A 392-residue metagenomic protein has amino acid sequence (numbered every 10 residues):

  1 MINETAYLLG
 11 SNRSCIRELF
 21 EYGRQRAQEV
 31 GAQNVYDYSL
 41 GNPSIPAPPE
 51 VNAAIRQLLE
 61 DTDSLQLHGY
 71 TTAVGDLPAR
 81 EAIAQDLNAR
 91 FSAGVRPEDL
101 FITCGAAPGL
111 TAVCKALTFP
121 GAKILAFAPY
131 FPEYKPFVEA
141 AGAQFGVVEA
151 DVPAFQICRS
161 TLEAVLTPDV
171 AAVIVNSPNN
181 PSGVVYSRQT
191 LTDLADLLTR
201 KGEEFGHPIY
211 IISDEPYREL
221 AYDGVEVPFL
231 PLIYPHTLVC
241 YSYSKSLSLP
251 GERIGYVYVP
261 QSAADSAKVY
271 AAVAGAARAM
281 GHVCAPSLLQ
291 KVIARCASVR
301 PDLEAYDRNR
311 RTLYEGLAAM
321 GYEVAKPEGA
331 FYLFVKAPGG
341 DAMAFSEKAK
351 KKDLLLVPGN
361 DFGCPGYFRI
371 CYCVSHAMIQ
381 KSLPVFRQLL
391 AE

Functional and structural regions predicted by a protein language model:
M1-L19, A27-L59, V74, P78 (+1 more regions): PLP-dependent class I/II
T62: Conserved AdoMet
Q66-L67: Pre-Walker A segment
